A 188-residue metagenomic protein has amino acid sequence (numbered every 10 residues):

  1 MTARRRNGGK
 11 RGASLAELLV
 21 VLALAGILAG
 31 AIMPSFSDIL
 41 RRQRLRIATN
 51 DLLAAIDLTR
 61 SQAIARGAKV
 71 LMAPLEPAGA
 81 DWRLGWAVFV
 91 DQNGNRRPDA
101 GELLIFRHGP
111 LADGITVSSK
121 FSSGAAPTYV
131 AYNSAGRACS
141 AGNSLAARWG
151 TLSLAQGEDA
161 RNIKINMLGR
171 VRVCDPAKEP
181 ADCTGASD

Functional and structural regions predicted by a protein language model:
M1-G9, A13-L19, I27-S61, A65 (+1 more regions): N-terminal helix-rich module
